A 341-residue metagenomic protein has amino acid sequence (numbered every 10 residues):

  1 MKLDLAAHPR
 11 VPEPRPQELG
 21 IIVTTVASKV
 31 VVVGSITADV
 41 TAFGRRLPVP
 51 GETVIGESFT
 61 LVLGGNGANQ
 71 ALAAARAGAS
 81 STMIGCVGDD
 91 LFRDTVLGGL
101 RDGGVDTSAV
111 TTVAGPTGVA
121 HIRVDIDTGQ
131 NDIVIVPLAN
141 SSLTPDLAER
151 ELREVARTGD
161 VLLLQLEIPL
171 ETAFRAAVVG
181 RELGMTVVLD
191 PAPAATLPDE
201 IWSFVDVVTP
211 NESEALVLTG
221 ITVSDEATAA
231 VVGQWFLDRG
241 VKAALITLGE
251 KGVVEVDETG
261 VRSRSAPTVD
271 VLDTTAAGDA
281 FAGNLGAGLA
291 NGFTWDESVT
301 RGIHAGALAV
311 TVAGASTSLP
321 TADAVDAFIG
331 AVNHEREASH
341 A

Functional and structural regions predicted by a protein language model:
M1-C86, L91-D102, L272, R336-A341: Glycine-rich phosphate/adenosyl-contacting loop at the front of the ribokinase-like
K2-P12, P16-V30, A195-E200, E226-A341: Conserved phosphate-binding/catalytic region of the ribokinase-like
V30, S80-S81, T107-S108, V187 (+1 more regions): Hydrophobic anchor at the start of a short beta-strand that flanks the dinucleotide cofactor-binding loop
P50-T53, L61, R76-V161, D326-A341: Conserved N-terminal subdomain of the carbohydrate kinase-like
L72, V119-R123, D132, I246 (+1 more regions): Short beta-strand scaffold segments in enzyme catalytic cores
A74, N211, G278: Short, conserved phosphate/pyrophosphate- and ester-handling motifs at nucleotide-, phospho-/glycolipid
A148-E149, V161-V231, E250-V253: Conserved beta-alpha-beta core of the PfkB/ribokinase-like small-molecule kinase fold
